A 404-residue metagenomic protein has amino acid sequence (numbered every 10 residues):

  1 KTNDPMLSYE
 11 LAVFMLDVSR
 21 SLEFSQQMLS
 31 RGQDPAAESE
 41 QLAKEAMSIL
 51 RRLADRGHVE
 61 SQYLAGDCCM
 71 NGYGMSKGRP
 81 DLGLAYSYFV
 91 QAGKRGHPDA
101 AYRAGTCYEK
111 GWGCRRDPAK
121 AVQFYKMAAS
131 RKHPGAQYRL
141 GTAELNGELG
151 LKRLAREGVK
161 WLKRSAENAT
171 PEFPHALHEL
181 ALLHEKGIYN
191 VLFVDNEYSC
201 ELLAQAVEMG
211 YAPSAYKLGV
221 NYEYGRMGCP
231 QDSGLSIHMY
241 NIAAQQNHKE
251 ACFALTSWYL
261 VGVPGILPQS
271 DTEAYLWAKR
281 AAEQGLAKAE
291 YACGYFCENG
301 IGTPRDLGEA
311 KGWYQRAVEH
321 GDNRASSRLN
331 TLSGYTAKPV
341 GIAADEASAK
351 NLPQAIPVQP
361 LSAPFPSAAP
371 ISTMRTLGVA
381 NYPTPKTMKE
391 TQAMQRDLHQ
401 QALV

Functional and structural regions predicted by a protein language model:
K1, A337-V404: Fungal intrinsically disordered, low-complexity serine/threonine- and proline-rich regulatory regions
T2-P5, M15-V18, L22, P35 (+22 more regions): Short helix-capping/linker turns of helical repeat alpha-solenoids
Y9, Y63, Y102, Q123 (+10 more regions): TPR/TPR-like alpha-solenoid signature
D17-S48, R79-P80, K186, V194: Short coil/linker segments at helix-helix boundaries
L154-A166, P304-N323, N330-G334: TPR/TPR-like (Sel1-like) alpha-helical repeat modules
